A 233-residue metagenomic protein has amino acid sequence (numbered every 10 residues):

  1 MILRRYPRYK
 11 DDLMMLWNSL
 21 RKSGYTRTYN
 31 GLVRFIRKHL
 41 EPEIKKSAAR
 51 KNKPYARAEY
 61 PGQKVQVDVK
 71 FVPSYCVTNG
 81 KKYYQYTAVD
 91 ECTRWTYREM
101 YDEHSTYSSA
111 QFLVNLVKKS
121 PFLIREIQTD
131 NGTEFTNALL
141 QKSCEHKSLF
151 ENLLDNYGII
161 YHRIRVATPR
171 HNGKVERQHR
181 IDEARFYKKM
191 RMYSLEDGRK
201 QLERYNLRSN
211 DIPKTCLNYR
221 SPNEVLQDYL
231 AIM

Functional and structural regions predicted by a protein language model:
M1-P73, T133, E145-S148, L226-L230: Basic, flexible linker segments flanking DNA-binding modules in nucleic acid-interacting mobile-element proteins
I2, L16, L32, D68 (+11 more regions): Mobile genetic element proteins and their domesticated derivatives, centered on retroelements and DNA transposons
V67-T96: An active-site-proximal beta-strand-loop segment
D90, D102-T106, S143: A short acidic/small-residue loop/turn micro-motif
W95-E99, H162-I164, K188: Short small-residue beta-strand/loop micro-motif enriched in glycine and branched aliphatics
R98-E126: Active-site beta-loop-alpha junctions of metal-dependent nucleic acid enzymes, especially the RNase H-like/DDE
T129-N131, L140-C144, S148-D155, I159-A184 (+2 more regions): RNase H-like two-metal-ion nuclease catalytic core shared by retroviral integrases and related mobile-element nucleases
I159, R180-M233: C-terminal domain-tail junction helix/linker
